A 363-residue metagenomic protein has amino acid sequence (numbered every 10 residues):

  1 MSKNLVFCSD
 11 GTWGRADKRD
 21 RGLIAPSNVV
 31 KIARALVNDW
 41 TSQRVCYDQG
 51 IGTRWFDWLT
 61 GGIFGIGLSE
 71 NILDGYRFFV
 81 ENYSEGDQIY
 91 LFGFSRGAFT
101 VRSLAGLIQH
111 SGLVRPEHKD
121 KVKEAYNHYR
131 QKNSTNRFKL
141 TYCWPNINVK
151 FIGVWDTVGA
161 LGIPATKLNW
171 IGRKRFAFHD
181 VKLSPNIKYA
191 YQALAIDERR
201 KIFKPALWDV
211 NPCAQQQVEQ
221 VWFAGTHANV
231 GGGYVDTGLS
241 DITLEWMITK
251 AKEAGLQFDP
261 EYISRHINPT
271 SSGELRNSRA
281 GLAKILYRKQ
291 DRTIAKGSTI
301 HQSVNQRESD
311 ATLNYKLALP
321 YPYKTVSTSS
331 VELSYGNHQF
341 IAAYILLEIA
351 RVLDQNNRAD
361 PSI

Functional and structural regions predicted by a protein language model:
M1-I363: Active-site- or binding-pocket-proximal scaffold segments within functional domains
